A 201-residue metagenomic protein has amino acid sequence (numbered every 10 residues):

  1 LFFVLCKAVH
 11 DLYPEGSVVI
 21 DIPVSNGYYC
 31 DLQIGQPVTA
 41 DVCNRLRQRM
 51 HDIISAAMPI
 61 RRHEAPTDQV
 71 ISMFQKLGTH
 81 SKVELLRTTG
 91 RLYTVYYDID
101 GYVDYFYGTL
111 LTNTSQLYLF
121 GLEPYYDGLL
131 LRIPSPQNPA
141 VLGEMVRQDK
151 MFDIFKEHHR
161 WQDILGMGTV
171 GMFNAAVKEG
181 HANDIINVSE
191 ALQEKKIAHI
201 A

Functional and structural regions predicted by a protein language model:
L1-L12: Active/ligand-binding-proximal structured segments within catalytic/core domains that scaffold catalytic residues
A8, S17-I200: Auxiliary tRNA-acceptor-end handling modules of aminoacyl-tRNA synthetases
